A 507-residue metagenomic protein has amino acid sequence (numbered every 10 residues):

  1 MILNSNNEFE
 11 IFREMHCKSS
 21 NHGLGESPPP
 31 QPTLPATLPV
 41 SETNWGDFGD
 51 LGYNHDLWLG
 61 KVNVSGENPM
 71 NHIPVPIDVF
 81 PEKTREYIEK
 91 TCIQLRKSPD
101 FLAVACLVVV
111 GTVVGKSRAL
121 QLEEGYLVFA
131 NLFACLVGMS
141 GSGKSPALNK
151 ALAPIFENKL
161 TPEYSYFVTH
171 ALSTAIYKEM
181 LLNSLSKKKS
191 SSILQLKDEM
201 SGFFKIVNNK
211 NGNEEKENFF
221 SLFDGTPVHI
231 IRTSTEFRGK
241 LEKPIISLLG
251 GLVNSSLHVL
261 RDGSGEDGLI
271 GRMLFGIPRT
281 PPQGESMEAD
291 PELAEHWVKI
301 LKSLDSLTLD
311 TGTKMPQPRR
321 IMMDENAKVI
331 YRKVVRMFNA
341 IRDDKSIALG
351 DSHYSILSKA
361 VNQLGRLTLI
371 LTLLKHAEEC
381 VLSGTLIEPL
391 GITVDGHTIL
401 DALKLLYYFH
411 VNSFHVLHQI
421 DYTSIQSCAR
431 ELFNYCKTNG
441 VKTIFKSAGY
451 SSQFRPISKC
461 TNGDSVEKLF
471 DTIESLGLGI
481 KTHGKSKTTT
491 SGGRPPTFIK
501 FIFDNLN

Functional and structural regions predicted by a protein language model:
N4-N6, N21, N44-D50: Intrinsic-disorder-associated, low-complexity terminal segments enriched in Asp/Asn/His/Tyr and depleted of Lys/Arg
S27, L34-N507: Phosphate-handling catalytic cores of nucleic-acid transaction enzymes
